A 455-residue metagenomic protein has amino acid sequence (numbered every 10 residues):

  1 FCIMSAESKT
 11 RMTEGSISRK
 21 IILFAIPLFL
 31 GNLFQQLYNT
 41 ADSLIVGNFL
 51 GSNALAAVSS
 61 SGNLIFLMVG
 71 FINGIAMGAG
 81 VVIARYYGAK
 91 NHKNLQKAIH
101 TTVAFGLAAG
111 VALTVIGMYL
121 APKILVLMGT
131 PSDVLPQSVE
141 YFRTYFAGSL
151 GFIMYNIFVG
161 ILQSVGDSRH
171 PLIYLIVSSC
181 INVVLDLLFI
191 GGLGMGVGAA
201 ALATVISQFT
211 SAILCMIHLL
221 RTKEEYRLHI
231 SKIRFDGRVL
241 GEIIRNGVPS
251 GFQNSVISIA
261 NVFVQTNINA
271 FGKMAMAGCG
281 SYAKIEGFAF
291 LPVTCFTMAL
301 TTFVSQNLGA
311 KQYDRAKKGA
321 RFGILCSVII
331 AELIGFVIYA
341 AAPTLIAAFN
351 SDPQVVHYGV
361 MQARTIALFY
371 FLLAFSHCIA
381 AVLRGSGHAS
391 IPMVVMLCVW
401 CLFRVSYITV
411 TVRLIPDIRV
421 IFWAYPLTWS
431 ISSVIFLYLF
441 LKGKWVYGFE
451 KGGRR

Functional and structural regions predicted by a protein language model:
F1-A25, I83-L150, G192-V248, V304-F369 (+1 more regions): Short alpha-helical transmembrane segments in multi-pass integral membrane proteins
E14, S18-L37, A41, L64-F71 (+8 more regions): Residue-level signal for short hydrophobic patches within transmembrane helices of multi-pass membrane transporters
L23-D42, T144, Y155, S178 (+4 more regions): Transmembrane helical elements of multi-pass membrane transporters/channels
L37-A56, L125-S132, L188-M195, S255-A283 (+4 more regions): Helix-terminus/linker motif at the lipid-water interface of multi-pass membrane proteins
S52-N63, S138, F142, A201 (+3 more regions): Small-residue hotspots at the loop-to-helix junctions and early N-terminal turns of transmembrane alpha-helices
L55-V115, F152-P171, Q265, G278-A342 (+1 more regions): Small-residue-rich hydrophobic transmembrane alpha-helices
L67-G70, T114, N182-D186, A212-M216 (+4 more regions): Hydrophobic transmembrane alpha-helices of multi-pass small-molecule transporters
A76, T144-Q163, P171-S179, A200-C215 (+4 more regions): Short runs within selected transmembrane alpha-helices of multi-pass transporters and secretion channels
